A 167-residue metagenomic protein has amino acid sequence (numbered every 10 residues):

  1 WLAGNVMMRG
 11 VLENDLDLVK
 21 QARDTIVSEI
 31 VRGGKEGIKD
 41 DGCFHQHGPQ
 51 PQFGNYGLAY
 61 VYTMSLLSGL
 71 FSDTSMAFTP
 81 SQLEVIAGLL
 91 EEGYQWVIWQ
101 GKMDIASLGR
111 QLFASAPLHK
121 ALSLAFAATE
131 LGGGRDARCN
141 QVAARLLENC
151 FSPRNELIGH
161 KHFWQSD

Functional and structural regions predicted by a protein language model:
W1-D167: Extracellular polysaccharide-recognition and catalytic grooves
